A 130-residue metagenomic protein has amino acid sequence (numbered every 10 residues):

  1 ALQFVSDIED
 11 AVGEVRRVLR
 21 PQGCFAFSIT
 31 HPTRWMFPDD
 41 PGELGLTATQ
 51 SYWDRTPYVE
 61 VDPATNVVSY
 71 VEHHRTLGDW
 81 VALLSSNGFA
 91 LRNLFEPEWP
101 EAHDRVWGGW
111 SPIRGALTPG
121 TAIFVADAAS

Functional and structural regions predicted by a protein language model:
A1-E9: A short SAM/SAH-binding and catalytic strip from SAM-dependent methyltransferases
E9-C24: A short glycine-rich, Lys/Arg-flanked "PGG" loop and its adjoining helix->strand segment in the class I
C24-V59: Conserved class I S-adenosyl-L-methionine
I29, T33-F37, A64-D79: Acceptor-substrate binding/catalytic loop of class I
P63-T65, P97-R114: Class I S-adenosyl-L-methionine
Y70-F95: Short alpha-helix
N87-F89, W107-S130: Core SAM-dependent methyltransferase catalytic element
